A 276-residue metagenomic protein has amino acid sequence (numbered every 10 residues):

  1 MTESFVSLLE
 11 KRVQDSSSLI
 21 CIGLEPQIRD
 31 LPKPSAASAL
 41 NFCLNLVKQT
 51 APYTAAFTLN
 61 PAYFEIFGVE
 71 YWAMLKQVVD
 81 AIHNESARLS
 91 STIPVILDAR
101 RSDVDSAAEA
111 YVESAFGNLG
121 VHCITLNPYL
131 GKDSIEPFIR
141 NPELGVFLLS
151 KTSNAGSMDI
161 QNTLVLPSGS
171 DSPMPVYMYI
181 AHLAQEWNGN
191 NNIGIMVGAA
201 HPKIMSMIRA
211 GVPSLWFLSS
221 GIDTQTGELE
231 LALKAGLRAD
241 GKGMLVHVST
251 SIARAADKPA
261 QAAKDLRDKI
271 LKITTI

Functional and structural regions predicted by a protein language model:
M1-T92, A260-L271, T275: Conserved N-terminal beta1-alpha1 strand-loop-helix module at the mouth
S16-I20, Y53-A55, S91-I93, G120-H122 (+4 more regions): Short, well-ordered coil/turn segments that N-cap beta-strands
I22, F57, D98, I124 (+2 more regions): Conserved, mostly hydrophobic/aromatic
P26-I28, D103-M196, S214: Conserved anion-binding
S35-Q49, S106-A115, S134, L229: Short, acidic/polar
I66-A81, V104-A108, P128-E143, A200-G211 (+1 more regions): Active-site-adjacent beta->alpha loops and helix N-cap segments on the catalytic face of soluble alpha/beta enzymes
A199-H247: A C-terminal functional module that forms or caps the active site or interfaces directly with catalytic machinery
L231-G243, I252-I276: C-terminal helical cap(s) of enzyme catalytic domains, especially alpha/beta-barrels
